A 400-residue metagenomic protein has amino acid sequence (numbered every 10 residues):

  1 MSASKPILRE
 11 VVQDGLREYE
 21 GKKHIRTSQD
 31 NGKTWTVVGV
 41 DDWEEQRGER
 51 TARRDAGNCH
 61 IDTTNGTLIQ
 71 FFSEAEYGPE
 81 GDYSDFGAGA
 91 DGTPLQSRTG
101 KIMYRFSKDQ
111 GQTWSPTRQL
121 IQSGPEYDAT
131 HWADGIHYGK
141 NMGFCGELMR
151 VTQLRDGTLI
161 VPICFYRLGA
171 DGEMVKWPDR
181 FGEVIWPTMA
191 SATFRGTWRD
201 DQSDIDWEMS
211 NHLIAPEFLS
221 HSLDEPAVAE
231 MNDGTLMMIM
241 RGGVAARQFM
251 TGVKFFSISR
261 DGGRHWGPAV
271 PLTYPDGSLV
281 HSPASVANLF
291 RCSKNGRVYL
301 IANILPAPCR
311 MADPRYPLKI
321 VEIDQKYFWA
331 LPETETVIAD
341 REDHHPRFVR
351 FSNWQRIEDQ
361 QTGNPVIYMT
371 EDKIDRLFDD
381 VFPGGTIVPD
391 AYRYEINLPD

Functional and structural regions predicted by a protein language model:
M1-A52, I61-F144, T152-H221, E225 (+5 more regions): Beta-rich carbohydrate-recognition and catalytic domains
A56-N58, L148-R150, E225-A227, V286-N288 (+1 more regions): Conserved beta-strand position repeated once per blade in WD40 beta-propeller domains
Q355-Y368: Acidic, serine/threonine- and proline-rich intrinsically disordered appendage/tail regions
